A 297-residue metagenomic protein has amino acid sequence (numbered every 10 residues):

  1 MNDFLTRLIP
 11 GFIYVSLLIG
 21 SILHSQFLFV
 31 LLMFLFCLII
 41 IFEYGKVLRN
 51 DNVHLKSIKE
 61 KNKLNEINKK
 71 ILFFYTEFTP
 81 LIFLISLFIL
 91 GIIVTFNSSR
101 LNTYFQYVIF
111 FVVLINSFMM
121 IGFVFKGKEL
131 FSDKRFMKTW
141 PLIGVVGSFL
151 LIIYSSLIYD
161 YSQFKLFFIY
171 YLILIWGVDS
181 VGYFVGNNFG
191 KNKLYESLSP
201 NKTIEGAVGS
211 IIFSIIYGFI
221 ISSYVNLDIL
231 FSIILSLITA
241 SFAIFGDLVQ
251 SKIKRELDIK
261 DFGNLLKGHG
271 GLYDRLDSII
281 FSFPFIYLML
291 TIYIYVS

Functional and structural regions predicted by a protein language model:
M1-S197, N201, A207-L237: Membrane-embedded alpha-helical bundles of polytopic integral membrane proteins
V15, S214-I215, R275, S282 (+1 more regions): Hydrophobic transmembrane alpha-helices of multi-pass small-molecule transporters
G177-N187, A243-R255: Short helical (or helix-break) motifs at transmembrane helix termini and adjacent helical loops in multi-pass membrane
N187-N188, K254-L257, I280, P284-F285: Re-entrant/interfacial helical elements at transmembrane boundaries that shape and gate the permeation pathway
S241-L248, L272-I280: Hydrophobic transmembrane alpha-helical segments of multi-pass transport and channel proteins
E256-S278: Interfacial loop-to-transmembrane junctions
L288-S297: Juxtamembrane boundary at the C-terminal end of a transmembrane helix
